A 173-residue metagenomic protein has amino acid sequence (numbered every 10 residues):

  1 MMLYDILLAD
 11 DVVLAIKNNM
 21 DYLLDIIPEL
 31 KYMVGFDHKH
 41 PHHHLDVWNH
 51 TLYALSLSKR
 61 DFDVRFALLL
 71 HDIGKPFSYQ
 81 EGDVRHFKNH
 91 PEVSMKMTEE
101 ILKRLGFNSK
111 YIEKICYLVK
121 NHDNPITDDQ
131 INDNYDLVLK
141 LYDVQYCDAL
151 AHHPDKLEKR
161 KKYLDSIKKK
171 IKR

Functional and structural regions predicted by a protein language model:
M1-E81: Acidic/His-rich, divalent-metal-binding segments that scaffold phosphate/diphosphate chemistry
M1-M2, A9, V13-A15, H50-T51 (+4 more regions): Histidine-centered, transition-metal-coordinating active-site segments
D5, L14-D21, D25, Y32 (+8 more regions): Charged/polar, solvent-exposed surface patches and flexible loops
Y53-D155: Divalent metal-dependent catalytic cores for phosphoryl transfer on phosphate-bearing substrates
A149-R173: Terminal helices and disordered tails flanking the catalytic cores of nucleotide-processing hydrolases
